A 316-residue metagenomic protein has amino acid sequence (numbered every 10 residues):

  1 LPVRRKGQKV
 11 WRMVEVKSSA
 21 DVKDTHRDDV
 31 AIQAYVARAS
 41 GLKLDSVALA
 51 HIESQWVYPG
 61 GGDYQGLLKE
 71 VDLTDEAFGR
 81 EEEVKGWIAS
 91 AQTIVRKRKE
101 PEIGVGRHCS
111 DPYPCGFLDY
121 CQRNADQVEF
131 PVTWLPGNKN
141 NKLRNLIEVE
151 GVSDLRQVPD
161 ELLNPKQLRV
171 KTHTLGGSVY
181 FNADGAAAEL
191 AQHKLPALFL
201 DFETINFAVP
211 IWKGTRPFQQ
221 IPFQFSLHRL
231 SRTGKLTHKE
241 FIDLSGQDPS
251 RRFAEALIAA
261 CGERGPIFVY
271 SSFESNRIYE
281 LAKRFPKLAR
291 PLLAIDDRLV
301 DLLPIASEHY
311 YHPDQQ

Functional and structural regions predicted by a protein language model:
L1-R5: Short acidic loop-to-beta-strand element that houses the catalytic metal-binding Asp/Glu of nuclease active sites
G7, M13-V16, T25-I88, H238-Q316: Conserved DEDDh/DEDDy metal-dependent 3′-5′ exonuclease domain
S18, T204-N206, P304: Short, glycine/acidic-enriched loop or turn micro-motifs at the edges of active sites
G79-K97, C121-R123: Long, charge-rich alpha-helical interaction segments
R96-V132: Cysteine-cluster motifs in flexible loop/terminal segments that predominantly coordinate metals
R123-A125, R144-N145, R156, F207-P210 (+1 more regions): Short helix/loop capping segments that flank catalytic or ligand/cofactor-binding pockets
V128-T172: Helix-hairpin-helix
G185-R264, K283: Conserved RNase H-like, two-metal-ion catalytic cores of nucleic-acid enzymes
